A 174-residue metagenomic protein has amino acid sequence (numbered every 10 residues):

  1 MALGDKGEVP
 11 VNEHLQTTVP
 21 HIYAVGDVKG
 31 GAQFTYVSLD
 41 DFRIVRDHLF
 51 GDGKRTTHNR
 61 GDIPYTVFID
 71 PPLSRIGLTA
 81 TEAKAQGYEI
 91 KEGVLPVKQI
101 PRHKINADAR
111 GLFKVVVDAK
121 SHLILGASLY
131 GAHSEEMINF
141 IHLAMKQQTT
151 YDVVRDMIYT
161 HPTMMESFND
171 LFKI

Functional and structural regions predicted by a protein language model:
M1-D52: FAD-site-proximal beta/loop scaffold in flavoenzymes
D5, D52-T57, Q86-E89: Short, glycine- and charge-enriched coil/turn segments that flank and shape catalytic ligand pockets
D5, T18-V19, I63, A109-G111: A generic structural signal for well-ordered coil/turn residues at beta-strand boundaries that shape enzyme active-site
Q16-T17, N59, N106-A107: Solvent-exposed alpha-helices and their adjacent loops that cap or buttress functional pockets in soluble metabolic
V37-D41, N59, H133-E136: Short acidic-hydrophobic sequence patches enriched in Asp/Glu that either
D40-R43, D47, Y65, L78-A85: Internal, well-ordered alpha-helical scaffold/interface segments that support domain packing or protein-protein contacts
H48-I76, T160: Active-site-proximal substrate-binding core of FAD-dependent oxidoreductases
F68-I174: Flexible, glycine-rich terminal cap/loop adjacent to redox cofactors in electron-transfer oxidoreductases
